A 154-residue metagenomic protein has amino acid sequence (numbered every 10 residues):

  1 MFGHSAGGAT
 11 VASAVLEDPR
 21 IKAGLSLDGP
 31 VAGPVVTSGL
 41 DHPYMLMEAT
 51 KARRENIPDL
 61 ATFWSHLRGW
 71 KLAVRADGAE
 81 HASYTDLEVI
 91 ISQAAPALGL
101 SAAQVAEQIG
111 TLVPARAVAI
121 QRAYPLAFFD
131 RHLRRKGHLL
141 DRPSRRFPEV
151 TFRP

Functional and structural regions predicted by a protein language model:
F2-G7, V11: Gly/Ala-rich beta-loop-alpha elbow adjacent to hydrolase catalytic centers
A14-V15: Aromatic pocket-lining residues of Rossmann-like dinucleotide-binding sites
P19, G78-H81, T85-P154: Alpha/beta-hydrolase-fold serine-hydrolase catalytic core, especially in secreted/extracellular enzymes
K22-Y84: The feature captures the conserved acid-bearing segment of alpha/beta-hydrolase catalytic domains
